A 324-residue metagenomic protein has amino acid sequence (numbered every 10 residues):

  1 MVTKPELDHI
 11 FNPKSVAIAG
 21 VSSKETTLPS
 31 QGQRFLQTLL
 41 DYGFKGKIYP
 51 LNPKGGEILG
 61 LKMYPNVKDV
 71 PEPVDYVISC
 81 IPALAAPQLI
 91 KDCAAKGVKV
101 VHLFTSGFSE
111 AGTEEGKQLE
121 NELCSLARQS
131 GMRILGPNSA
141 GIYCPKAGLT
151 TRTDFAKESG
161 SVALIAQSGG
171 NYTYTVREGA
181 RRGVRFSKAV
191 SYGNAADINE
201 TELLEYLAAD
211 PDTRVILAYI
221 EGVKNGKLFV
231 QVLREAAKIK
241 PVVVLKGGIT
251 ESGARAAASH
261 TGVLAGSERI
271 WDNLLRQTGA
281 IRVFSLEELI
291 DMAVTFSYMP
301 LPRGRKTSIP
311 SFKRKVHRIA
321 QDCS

Functional and structural regions predicted by a protein language model:
M1-S324: Catalytic-core regions of core metabolic enzymes, especially those transforming organic acids/acyl-group intermediates
